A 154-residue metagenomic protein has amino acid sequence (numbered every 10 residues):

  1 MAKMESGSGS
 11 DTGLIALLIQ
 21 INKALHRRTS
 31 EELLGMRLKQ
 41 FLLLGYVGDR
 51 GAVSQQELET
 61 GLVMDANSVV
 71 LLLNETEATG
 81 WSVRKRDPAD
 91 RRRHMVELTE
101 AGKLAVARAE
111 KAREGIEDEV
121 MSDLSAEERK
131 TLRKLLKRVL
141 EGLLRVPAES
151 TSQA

Functional and structural regions predicted by a protein language model:
M1-G35, A154: N-terminal leader segment of winged-helix/HTH proteins
M1-S6, E127-A154: C-terminal regulatory/oligomerization modules of transcriptional regulators
T12-A16, M36-G45, N67: Short alpha-helical elements of helix-turn-helix
I19-N22, G45-D49, E110: Short, locally clustered residues in the helix-turn-helix/winged-helix DNA-binding domain
H26, N74-E141: Charged, amphipathic alpha-helical coiled-coil/dimerization segments
R50-S54: Short capping segments at the starts of secondary-structure elements
Q55-Q56, N67, N74, H94: Residues within helix-turn-helix
E59: The alpha-helix within a helix-turn-helix
